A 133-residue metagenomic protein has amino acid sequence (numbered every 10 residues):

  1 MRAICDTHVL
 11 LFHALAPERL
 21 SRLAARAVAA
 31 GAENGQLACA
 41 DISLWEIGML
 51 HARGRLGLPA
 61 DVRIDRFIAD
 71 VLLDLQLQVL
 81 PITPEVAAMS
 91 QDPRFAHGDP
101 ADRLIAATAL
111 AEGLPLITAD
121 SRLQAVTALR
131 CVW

Functional and structural regions predicted by a protein language model:
M1-C39, R55-R66, D70, E112 (+1 more regions): Short, well-structured N-terminal submotif of metal-dependent ribonuclease cores
V9, S43-L44, V86, I105 (+1 more regions): Alpha-helix capping/helix-boundary segments
H13, R19-L20, P100, L104 (+1 more regions): Hydrophobic/basic alpha-helical segments enriched in Actinobacteria
A14, A24, H51, Q91-R94 (+1 more regions): Short, flexible helix/strand-to-coil boundary loops that buttress conserved ligand/catalytic motifs in alpha/beta
I47: Phosphate/NTP-binding elements of NTP-utilizing enzymes
P59, L73-A119: Active-site neighborhoods of divalent-metal-dependent phosphate/nucleic-acid chemistry enzymes
S121-W133: Short, basic/aromatic-enriched C-terminal tail that caps enzymatic domains
